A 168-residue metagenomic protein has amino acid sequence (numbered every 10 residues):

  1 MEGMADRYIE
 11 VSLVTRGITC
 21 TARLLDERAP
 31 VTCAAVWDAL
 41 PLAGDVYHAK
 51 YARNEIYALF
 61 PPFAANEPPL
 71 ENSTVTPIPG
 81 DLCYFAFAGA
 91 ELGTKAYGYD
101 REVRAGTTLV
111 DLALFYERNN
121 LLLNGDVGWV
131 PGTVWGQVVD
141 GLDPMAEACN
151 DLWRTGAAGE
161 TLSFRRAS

Functional and structural regions predicted by a protein language model:
M1-R28: N-terminal intrinsically disordered, low-complexity, charge/repeat-rich segments that act as generic
L24-S168: Glycine-rich active-site loops that engage anionic ligands at enzyme catalytic sites
